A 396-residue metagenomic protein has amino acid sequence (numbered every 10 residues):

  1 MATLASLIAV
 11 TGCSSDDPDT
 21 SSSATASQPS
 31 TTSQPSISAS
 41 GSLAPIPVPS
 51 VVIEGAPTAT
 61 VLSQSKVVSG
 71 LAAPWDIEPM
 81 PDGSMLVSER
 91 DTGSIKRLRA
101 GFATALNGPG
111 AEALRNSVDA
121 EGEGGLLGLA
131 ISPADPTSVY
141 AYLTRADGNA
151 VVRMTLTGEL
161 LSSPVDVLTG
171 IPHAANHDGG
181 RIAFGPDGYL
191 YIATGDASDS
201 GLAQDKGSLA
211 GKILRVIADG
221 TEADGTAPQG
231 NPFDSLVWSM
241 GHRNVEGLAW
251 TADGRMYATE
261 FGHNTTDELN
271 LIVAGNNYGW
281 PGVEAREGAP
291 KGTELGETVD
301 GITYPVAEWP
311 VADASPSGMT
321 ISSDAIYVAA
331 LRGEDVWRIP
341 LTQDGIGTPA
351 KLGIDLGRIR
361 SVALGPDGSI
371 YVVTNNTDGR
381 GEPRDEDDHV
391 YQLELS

Functional and structural regions predicted by a protein language model:
M1-T3: N-terminal export and membrane-targeting signals
A9-G12: C-terminal motif of bacterial Sec signal peptides marking the signal peptidase cleavage site
S14-T20, P29, Q34-S200, R255-A258 (+4 more regions): Acidic, Gly/Ser/Thr-rich repeat motifs that build Ca2+-stabilized beta-propeller blades
A105-E121, P164-D178, A218-W238, W280-P310: Surface-exposed loop and turn segments in beta-propeller and other repeat-based domains that flank or scaffold
A146-D147, G262-D267, L271-Y278: Short edge-strand/loop segments of extracellular domains
S235-E268: Repeat-solenoid scaffold signature
R358-S361: Repeated scaffold domains used in trafficking and secretory/extracellular systems, primarily beta-propellers
